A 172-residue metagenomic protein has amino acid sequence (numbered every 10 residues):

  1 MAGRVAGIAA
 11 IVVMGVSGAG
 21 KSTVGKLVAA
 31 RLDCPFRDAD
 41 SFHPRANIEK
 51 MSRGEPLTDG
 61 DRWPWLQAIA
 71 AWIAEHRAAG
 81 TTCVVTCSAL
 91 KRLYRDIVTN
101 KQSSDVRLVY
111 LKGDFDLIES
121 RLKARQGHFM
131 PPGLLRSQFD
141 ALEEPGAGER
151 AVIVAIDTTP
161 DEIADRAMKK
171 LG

Functional and structural regions predicted by a protein language model:
M1-A9: Extreme N-terminal, non-catalytic leader segments that precede Walker-type/kinase nucleotide-binding cores
V13: Hydrophobic anchor at the beta1->P-loop junction of P-loop NTPases
V16: P-loop (Walker A) phosphate-binding loop of NTP-binding proteins
A19, K26-I69: Conserved substrate/cofactor phosphate-moiety recognition/catalytic segment in nucleotide-dependent phosphotransferases
H43, A89-K91, G113-L117, T159: Conserved nucleotide-binding/hydrolysis micro-motifs of P-loop NTPases
G60-S103, L111: Glycine-rich phosphate-binding loop used to anchor ATP phosphates in small-molecule kinases, encompassing both
Q102-R121: Conserved phosphate-donor/acceptor-positioning beta-strand/loop module used by diverse small-molecule
A124-R166: Small-molecule kinase domains that catalyze NTP-dependent phosphoryl transfer to phosphate-bearing small molecules
